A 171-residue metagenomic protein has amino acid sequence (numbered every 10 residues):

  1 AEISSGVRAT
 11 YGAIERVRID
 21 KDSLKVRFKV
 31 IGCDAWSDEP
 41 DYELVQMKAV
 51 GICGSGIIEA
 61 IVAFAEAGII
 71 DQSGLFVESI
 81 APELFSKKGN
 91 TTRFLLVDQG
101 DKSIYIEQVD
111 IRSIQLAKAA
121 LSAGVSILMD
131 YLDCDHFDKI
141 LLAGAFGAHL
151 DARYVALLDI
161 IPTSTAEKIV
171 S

Functional and structural regions predicted by a protein language model:
A1-S171: Helical "lid/coupling" subdomains associated with nucleotide-phosphate turnover
